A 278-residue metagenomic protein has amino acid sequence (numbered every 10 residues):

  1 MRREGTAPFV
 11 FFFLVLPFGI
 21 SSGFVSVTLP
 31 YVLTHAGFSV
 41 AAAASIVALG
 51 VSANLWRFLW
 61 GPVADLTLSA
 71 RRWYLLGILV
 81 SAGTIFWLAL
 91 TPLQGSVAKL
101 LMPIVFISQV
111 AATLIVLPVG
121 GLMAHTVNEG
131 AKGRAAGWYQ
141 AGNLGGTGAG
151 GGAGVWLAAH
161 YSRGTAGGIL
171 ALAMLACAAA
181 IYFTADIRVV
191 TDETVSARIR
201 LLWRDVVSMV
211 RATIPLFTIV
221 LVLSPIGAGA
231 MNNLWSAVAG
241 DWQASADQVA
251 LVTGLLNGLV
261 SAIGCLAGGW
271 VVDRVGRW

Functional and structural regions predicted by a protein language model:
M1-G5, D186-F217: Juxtamembrane intracellular "pre-TM" segments in multi-pass secondary transporters
M1-N54, P215-A239, A250: Helix-loop boundary and gating motifs at the non-cytosolic
L16, V97-I115: Hydrophobic core of transmembrane alpha-helices in multi-pass small-molecule transporters, especially MFS/SLC-type
L55-S69, G264-R277: Helix-to-loop junctions at the C-terminal end of transmembrane segments in multipass secondary transporters
R57, G133-G152, A158: Glycine-rich segments within core transmembrane alpha-helices of 12-TM secondary carriers
L79-S96: C-terminal ends and interior cores of transmembrane alpha-helices in multi-pass membrane transporters/permeases
A82, T165-F183: Symmetry-related core transmembrane helices of the 12-TM Major Facilitator Superfamily/SLC fold
L114-V127: Intracellular juxtamembrane helix-capping segments at the cytosolic ends of symmetry-related transmembrane helices
